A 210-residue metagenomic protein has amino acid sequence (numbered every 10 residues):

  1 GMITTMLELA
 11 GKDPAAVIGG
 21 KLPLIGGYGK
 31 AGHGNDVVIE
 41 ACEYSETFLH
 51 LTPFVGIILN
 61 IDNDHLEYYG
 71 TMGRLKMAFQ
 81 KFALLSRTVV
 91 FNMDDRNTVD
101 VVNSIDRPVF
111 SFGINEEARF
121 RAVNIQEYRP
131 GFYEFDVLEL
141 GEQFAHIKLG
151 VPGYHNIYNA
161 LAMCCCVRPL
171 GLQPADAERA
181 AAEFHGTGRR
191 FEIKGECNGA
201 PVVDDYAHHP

Functional and structural regions predicted by a protein language model:
G1-M93, N97-P108, L161-C164, R168-L170: Phosphate-binding loop of NTP-binding sites
Y69-M77, R87-F91, N103-P210: Adenine nucleotide phosphate-binding catalytic loops in nucleotide-utilizing enzymes
